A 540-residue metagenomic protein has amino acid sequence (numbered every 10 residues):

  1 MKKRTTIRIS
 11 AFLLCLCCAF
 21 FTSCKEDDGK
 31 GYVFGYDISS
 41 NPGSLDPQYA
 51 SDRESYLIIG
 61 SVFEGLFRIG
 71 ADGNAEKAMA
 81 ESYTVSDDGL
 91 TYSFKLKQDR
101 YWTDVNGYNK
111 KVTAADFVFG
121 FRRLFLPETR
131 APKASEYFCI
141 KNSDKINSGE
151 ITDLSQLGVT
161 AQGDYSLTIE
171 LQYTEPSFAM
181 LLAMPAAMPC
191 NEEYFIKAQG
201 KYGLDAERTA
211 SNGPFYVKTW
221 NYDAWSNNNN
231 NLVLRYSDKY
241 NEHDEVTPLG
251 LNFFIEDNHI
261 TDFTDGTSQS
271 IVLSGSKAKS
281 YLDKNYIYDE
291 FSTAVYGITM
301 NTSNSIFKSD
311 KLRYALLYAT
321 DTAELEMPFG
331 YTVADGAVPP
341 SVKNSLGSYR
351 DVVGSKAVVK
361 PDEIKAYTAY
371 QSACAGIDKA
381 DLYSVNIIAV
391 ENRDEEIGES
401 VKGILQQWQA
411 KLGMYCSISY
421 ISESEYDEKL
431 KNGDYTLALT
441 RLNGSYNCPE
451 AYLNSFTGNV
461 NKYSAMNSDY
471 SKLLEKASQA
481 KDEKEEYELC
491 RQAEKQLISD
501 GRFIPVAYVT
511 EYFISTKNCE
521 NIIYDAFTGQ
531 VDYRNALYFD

Functional and structural regions predicted by a protein language model:
D37-D87, A210: N-terminal lobe/hinge region of extracytoplasmic solute-binding protein
E81-E136, T168, I306: Aromatic- and charge-enriched surface segment that lines or borders ligand/interaction sites
S155, D164-Y165, L171-V246, I255-D257: Gly/Pro-rich hinge or "lid" segments in bacterial periplasmic/extracellular proteins
S226-N229, Q371-R441: Ligand/substrate-recognition segments at binding pockets and active sites
V233-S280: Ligand-site clamp/hinge motif
R235-Y240, I287-A315, A319, P328 (+2 more regions): A bilobed periplasmic-binding-protein/Venus flytrap-type ligand-binding module shared by bacterial periplasmic
L317-S348, E396-G403, L430-D540: Detector for C-terminal structural segments
Y331-C374, N392-G398: Structural transition elements
